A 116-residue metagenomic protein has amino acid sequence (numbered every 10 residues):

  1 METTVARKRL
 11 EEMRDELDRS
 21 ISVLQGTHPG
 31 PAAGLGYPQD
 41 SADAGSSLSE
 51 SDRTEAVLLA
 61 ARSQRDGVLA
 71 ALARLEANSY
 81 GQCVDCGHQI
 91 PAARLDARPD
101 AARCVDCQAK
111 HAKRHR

Functional and structural regions predicted by a protein language model:
M1-A77, A97, H115-R116: Interaction interfaces in information-processing and related assembly proteins
G81-V84, A102: Cys/His-enriched microdomains
D85-C86, D106: Short, cysteine/histidine-rich loop/knuckle motifs that typically chelate Zn2+
P91, A112: Short functional micro-motifs and their immediate structural scaffolds
D100-K110: Cysteine-rich micro-motifs
